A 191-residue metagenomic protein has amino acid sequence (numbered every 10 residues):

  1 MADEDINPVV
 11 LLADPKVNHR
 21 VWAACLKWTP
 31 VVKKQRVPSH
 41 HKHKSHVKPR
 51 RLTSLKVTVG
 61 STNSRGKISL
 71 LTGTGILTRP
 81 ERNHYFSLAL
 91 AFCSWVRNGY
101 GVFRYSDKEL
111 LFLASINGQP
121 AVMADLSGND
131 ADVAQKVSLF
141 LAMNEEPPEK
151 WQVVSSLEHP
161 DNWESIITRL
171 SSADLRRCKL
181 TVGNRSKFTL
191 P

Functional and structural regions predicted by a protein language model:
M1-C178: Cytosolic/nucleoplasmic/matrix-facing N-terminal domains/tails of membrane-anchored or organelle-targeted proteins
R176-P191: C-terminal single-pass membrane-anchor helix
